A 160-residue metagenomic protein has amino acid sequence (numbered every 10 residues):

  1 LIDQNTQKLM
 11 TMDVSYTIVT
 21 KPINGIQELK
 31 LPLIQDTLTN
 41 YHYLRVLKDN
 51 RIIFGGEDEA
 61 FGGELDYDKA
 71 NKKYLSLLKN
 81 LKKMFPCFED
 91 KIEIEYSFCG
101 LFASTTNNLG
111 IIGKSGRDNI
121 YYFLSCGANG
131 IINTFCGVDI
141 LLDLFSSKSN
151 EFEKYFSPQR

Functional and structural regions predicted by a protein language model:
L1, T11, D49-K83: Conserved FAD/dinucleotide-binding core of flavoprotein oxidoreductases
L1-L47: Flavin-dependent oxidoreductases
T17-V19, Y43, I53, E93 (+2 more regions): Structured core elements
K21-I23, E57, S115: Generic beta-structure capping elements
G25-I26, Q35, E59-G62, L101-F102: Short, catalytically relevant binding-site loops at active-site mouths
L47-N50, G116-R117: Short acidic-glycine loop/turn motifs at beta-strand connectors
G62-D68, K82-R160: C-terminal catalytic lobe of FAD-dependent flavoproteins
